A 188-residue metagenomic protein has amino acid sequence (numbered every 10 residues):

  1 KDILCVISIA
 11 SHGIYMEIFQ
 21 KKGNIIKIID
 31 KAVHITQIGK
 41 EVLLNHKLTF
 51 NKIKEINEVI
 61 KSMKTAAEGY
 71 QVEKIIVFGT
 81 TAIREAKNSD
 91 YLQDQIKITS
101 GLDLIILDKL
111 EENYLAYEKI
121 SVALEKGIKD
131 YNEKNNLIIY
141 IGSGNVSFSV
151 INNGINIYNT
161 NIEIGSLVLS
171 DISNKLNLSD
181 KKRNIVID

Functional and structural regions predicted by a protein language model:
K1-I28, K126-I162: Gly/Thr-rich phosphate-binding beta-strand-loop-beta motif of the actin/hexokinase/Hsp70
H12-F50, N153-I185: Short glycine-rich, Thr/Ser-proximal phosphate-binding strand/loop in the N-terminal lobe of ATP-dependent enzymes
K52-I56, K109-A116, R183-V186: Phosphate/oxyanion-binding active-site loops and adjacent basic polyanion-contact surfaces
K54-A66, D188: Short, well-ordered amphipathic alpha-helical segments that serve as non-catalytic structural scaffolds within diverse
K61-I75, E125-D130: Phosphate/pyrophosphate-binding loops at sites that engage ATP/ADP/AMP, CoA/4′-phosphopantetheine, polyphosphate
A66-D94: Short beta-strand-loop/turn "lid" adjacent to the catalytic site in phosphate-handling enzymes
I76, A86, Q93-I141, V146: Active-site neighborhood for divalent-cation/phosphate handling
V122-K126, D130-Y131, I164-S166, I185-D188: Active-site glycine-rich loop that binds ribose-phosphate moieties when present
